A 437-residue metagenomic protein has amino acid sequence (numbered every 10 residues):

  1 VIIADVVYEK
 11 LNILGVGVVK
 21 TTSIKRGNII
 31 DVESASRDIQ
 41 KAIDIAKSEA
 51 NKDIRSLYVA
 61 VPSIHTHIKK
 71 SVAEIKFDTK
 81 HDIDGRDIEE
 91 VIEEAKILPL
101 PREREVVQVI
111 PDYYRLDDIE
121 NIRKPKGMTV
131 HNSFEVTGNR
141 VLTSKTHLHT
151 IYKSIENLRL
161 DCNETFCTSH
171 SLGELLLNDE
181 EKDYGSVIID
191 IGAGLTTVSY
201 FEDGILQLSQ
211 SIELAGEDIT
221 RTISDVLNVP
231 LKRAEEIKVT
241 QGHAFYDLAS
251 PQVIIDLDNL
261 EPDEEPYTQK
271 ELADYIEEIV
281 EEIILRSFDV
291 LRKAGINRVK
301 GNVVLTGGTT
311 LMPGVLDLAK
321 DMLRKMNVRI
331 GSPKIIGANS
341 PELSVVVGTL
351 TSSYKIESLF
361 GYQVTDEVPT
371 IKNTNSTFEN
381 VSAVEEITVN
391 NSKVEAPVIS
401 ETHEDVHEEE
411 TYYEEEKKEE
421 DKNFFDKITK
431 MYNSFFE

Functional and structural regions predicted by a protein language model:
V1-A4, T196-Y200: Short beta-strand scaffold segments in enzyme catalytic cores
D5-S56, V61-S186, P230-L231, A244-S250 (+3 more regions): Nucleotide/phosphate-binding catalytic cleft detector across ATP-hydrolyzing and phosphate-transferring enzymes
K52-S63, A294-G308: Short glycine-rich phosphate-binding loop at a beta-alpha junction
V61-P62, E180, I188-L195, F201-G204 (+2 more regions): A short acidic Gly-Thr/Ser loop motif
S144-L158, C162-T165, I205-V239: Glycine-rich phosphate-binding loop plus the immediately following alpha-helix
N157-D161, I254-I296: Adenine-nucleotide phosphate-binding core of ATP-dependent small-molecule kinases
H243-F245, V299-K320: Glycine-rich phosphate-binding loops at beta-strand->alpha-helix junctions
R329-V381: Glycine-rich phosphate-binding/hydrolytic loop that grips phosphoryl groups
